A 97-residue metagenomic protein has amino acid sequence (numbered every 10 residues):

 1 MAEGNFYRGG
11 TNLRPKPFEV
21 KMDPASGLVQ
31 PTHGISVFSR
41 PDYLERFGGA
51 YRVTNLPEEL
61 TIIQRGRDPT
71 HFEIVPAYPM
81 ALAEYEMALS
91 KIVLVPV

Functional and structural regions predicted by a protein language model:
M1-V97: NAD-dependent ADP-ribosyltransferases
